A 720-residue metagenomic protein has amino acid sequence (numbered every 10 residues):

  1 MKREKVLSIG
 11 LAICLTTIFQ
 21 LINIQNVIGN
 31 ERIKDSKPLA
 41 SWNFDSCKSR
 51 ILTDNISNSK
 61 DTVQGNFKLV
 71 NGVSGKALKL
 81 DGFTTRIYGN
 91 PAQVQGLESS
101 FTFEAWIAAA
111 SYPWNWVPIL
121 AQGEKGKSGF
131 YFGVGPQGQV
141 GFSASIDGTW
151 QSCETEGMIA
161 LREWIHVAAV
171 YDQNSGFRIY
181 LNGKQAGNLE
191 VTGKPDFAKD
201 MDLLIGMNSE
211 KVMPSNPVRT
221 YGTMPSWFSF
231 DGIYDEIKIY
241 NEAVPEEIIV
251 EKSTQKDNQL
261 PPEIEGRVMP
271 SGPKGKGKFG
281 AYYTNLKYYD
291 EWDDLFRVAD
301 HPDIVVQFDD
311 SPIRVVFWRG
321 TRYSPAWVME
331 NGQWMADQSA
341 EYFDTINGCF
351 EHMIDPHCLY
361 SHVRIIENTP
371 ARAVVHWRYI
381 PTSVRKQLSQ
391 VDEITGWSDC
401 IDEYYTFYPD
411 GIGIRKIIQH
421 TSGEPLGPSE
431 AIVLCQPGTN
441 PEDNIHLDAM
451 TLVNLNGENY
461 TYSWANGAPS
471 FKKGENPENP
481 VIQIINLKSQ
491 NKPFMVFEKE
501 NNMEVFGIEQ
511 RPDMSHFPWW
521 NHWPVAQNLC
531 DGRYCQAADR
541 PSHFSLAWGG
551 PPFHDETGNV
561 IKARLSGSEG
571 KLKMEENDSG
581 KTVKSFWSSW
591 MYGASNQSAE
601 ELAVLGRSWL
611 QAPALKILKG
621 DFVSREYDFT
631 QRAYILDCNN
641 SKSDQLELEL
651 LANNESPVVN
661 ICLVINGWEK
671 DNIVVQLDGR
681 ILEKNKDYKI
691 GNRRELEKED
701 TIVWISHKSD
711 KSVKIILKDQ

Functional and structural regions predicted by a protein language model:
N30-P262: Extracellular glycan-associated modules
A108-W116, R297-A299, C358-S361, I366: Secretory/extracellular carbohydrate-interaction modules and structurally similar beta-sandwich "look-alikes"
P261-A340, V481-R511: Beta-strand-rich N-terminal accessory domains
Y282, K287-E291, V481-K619, E697-K711: Beta-strand-rich recognition/accessory modules
N347-K416: Extended, loop-rich substrate-binding clefts of extracytoplasmic carbohydrate-active enzymes
I412-N454: Acidic (Asp/Glu-rich), glycine- and aromatic
S429-L434, Q483-S489, F497-E500, L651-D671: Surface-exposed beta-strand/loop patches in extracellular or lumenal glycoproteins
E600-Q720: C-terminal beta-sandwich/jelly-roll accessory domains of carbohydrate-active enzymes
